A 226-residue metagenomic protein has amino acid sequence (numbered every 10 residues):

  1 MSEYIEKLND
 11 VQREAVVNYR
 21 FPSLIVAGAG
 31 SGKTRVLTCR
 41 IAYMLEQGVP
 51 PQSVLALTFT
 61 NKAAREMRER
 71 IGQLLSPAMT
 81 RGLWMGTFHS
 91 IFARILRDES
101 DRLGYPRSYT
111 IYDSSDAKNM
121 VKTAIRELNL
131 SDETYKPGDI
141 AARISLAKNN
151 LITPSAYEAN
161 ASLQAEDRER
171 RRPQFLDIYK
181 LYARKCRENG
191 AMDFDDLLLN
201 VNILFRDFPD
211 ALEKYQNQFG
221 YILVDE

Functional and structural regions predicted by a protein language model:
M1-E3: Conserved adenine-nucleotide phosphate-binding loops and their immediately adjacent elements
E6-V17, F21-I25, V36, L55 (+3 more regions): Conserved helicase NTPase motor core
R13, M85, T134-K148, R172 (+1 more regions): Short, well-structured alpha-helical segments
A27-A29: The conserved Walker
R35-P50, E66, R70, L74: Walker A/P-loop NTP-binding motif
S53-A142, S155-A156: Conserved P-loop NTPase-based nucleic-acid remodeling module centered on helicase motor cores
L103-S108, R126, S162-A165, A183-R187: Short hinge/gating elements
D116, I140-E166, F175: Alpha-helical nucleic-acid-binding subdomain of P-loop helicases immediately C-terminal to the Walker A/P-loop
